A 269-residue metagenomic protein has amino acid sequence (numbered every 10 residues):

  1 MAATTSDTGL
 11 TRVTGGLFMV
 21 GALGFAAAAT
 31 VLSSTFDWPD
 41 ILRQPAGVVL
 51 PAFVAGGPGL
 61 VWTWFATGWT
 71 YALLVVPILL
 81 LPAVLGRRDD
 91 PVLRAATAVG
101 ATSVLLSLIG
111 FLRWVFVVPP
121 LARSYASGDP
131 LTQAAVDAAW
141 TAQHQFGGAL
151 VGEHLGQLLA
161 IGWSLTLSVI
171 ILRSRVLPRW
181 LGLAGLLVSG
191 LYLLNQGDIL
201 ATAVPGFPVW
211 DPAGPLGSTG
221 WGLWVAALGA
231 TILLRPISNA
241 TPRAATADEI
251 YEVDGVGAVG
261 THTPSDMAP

Functional and structural regions predicted by a protein language model:
A2-P269: Hydrophobic, aromatic-enriched alpha-helical segments typical of multi-pass transmembrane helices
